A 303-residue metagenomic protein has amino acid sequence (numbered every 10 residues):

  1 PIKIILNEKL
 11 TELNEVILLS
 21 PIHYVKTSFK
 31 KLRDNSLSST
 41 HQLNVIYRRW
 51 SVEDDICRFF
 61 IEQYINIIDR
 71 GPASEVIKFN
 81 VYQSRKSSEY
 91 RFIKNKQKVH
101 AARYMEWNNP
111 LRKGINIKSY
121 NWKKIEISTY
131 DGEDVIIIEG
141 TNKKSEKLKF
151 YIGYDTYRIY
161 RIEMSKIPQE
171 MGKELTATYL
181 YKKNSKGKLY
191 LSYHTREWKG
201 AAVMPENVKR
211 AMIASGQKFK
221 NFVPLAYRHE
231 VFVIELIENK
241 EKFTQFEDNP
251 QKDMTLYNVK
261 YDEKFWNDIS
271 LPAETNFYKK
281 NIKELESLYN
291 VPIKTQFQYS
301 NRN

Functional and structural regions predicted by a protein language model:
I2-K123, S128-E133, K182-N303: Surface-exposed, low-complexity/disordered segments and acidic/polar micro-motifs at processing/linker regions
P110-E163: Extended beta-strand-rich segments in extracellular/periplasmic secretory proteins, especially within noncatalytic
G140-P205: Glycine- and acidic-residue-rich phosphate-binding/metal-coordinating active-site segment common to enzymes that handle
